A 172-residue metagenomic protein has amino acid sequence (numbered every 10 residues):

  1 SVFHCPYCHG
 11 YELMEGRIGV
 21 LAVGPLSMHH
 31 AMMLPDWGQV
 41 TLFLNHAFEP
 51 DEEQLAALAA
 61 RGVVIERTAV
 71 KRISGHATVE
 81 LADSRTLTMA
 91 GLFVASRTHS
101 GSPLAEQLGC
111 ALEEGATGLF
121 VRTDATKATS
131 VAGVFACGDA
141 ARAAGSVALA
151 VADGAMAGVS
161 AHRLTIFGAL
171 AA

Functional and structural regions predicted by a protein language model:
S1-E12, T98-A144: FAD-site-proximal beta/loop scaffold in flavoenzymes
S1-P25, H29: Glycine-rich dinucleotide-binding loop and its adjacent helix/turn
Y7, V23, N45-A47, D139: Cofactor-binding loop segments of dinucleotide-utilizing enzymes, especially the Rossmann-like FAD- and NAD(P)+-binding
G16-R17, Q39, G133: Residues that mark the start of a beta-strand
M28-H30, L44, C137-A172: A conserved FAD-binding loop/helix module that cradles the flavin
A31, P35: Gly/Ala-rich phosphate-binding loop of Rossmann-like dinucleotide-binding domains, activating on the conserved
G38-F120, I166-A172: A Rossmann-like FAD-binding core segment of flavoenzymes
